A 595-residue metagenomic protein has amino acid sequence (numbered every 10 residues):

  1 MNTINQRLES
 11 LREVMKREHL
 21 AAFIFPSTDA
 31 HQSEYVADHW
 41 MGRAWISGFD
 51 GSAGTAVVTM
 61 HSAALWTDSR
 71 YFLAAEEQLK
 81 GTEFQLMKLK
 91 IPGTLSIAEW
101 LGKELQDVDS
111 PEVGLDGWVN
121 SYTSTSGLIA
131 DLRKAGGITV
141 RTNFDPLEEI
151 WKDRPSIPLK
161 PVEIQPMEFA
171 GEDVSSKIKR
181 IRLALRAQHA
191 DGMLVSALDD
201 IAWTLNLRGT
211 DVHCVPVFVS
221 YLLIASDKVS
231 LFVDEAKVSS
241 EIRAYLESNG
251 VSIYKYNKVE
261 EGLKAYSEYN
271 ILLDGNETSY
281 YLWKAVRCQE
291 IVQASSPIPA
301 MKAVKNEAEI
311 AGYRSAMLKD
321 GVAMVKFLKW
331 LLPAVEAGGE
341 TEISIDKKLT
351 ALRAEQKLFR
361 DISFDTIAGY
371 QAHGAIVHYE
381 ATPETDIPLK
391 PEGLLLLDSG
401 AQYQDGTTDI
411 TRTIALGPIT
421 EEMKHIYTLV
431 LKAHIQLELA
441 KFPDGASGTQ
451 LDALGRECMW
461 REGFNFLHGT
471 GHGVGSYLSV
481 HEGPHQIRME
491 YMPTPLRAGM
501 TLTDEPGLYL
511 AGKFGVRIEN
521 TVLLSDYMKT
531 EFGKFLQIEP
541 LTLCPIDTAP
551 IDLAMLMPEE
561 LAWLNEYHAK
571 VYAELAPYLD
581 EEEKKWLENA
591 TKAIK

Functional and structural regions predicted by a protein language model:
M1-K595: Active-site neighborhoods and metal-handling regions in enzymes and metal-associated proteins
